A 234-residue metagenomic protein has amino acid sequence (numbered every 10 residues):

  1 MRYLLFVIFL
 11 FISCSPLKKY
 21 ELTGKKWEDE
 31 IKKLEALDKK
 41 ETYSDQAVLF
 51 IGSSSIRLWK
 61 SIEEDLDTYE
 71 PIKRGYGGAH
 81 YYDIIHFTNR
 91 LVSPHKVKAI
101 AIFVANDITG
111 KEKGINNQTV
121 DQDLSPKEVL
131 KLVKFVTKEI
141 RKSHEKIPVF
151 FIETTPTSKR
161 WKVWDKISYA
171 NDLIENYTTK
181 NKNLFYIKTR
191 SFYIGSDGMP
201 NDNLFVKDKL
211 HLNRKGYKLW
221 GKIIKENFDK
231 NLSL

Functional and structural regions predicted by a protein language model:
M1-F50, E64, N231-L234: N-terminal secretory targeting modules
Q46-S61, A79: Catalytic nucleophile-elbow at a beta strand-turn-alpha helix junction centered on a G-D-S/GDSL motif, marking
V48-I51, I72-G75, A99-V104, P148-E153 (+1 more regions): Structural recognition of the beta-strand scaffold that forms the well-ordered cores of secreted hydrolase catalytic
I56-D65, E70, D83-L130, T155-S158: Oxyanion-hole/transition-state-stabilizing segment in secreted/luminal serine hydrolases and related acyltransferases
K73-G77, V120-P126, K159-W164, V206-L210: Second-shell loop/turn segments in exported
T88, V133-K138, N171: Generic structural signal for well-ordered alpha-helices, preferentially at hydrophobic/aromatic core positions
V104-T109, K138-Y169, R190-S191: Active-site segments of SGNH/GDSL-like serine hydrolases that catalyze O-acetyl group transfer/hydrolysis on lipids
T155-L234: Catalytic His-Asp segment of secreted/periplasmic serine-dependent ester chemistry enzymes
